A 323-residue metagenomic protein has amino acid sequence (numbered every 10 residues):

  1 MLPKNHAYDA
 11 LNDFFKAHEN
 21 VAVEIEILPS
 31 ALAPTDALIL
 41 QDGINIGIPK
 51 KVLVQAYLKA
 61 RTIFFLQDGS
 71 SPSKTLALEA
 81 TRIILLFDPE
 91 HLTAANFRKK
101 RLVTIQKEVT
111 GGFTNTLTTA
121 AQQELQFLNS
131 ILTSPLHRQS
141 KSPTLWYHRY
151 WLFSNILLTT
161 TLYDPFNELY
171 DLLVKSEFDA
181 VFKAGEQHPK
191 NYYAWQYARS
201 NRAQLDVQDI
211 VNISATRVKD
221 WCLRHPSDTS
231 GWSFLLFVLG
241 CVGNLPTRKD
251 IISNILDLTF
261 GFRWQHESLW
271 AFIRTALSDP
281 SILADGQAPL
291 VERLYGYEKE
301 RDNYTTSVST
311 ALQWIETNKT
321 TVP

Functional and structural regions predicted by a protein language model:
M1-E90, L102, L117: Extreme N-terminal leader/anchor segments
P3, A94, A120, L173 (+4 more regions): Non-membrane alpha-helical secondary structure
Q41-I44, Q55-F65, Q106-N115, L157-N167 (+2 more regions): Boundary/linker elements of alpha-helical solenoid repeat scaffolds
I63-S71, L78-L158: Long, hydrophobic/aromatic-enriched structural stretches that serve as scaffold segments
T119-R263: Eukaryote-skewed repeat-based solenoidal scaffolds used as protein-protein interaction platforms, primarily
H225-P323: Structured C-terminal portions of repeat-based eukaryotic scaffold domains
